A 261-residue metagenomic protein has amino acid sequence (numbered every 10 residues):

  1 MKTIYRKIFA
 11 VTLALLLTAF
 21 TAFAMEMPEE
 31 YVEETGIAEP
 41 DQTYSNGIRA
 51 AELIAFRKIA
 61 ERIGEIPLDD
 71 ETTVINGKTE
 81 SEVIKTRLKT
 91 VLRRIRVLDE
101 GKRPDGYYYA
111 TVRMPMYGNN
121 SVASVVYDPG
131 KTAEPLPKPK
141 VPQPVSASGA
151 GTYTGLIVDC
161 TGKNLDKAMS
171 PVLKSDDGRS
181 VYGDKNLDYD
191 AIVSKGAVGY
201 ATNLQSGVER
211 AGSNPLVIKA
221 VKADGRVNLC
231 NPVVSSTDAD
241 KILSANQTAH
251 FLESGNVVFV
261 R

Functional and structural regions predicted by a protein language model:
M1-K7: Positively charged n-region of N-terminal signal peptides that target proteins for export
Y5, F23-R261: Domain-level marker for long, solvent-exposed, non-transmembrane regions
A10-A19: Bacterial N-terminal signal peptides
